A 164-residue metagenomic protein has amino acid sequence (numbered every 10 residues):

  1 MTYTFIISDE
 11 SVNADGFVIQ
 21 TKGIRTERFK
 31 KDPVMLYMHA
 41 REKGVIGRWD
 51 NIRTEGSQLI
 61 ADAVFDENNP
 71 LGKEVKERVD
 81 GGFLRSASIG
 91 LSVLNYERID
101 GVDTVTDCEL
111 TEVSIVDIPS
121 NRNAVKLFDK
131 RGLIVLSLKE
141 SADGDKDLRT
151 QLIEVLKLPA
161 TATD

Functional and structural regions predicted by a protein language model:
M1-D32, L136: Polar/acidic, low-complexity leader/linker segments enriched in S/T/G and N/D
T2-T4, D32-P33, D50-D145: Residue microenvironments linked to proteolytic maturation and disulfide-stabilized extracellular modules
S11-V12, R41-K43, D66-N69: Short, charged/polar surface micro-motifs in flexible loops or helix N-caps
N13-A14, K43-V45, Y96-E97: Flexible loop/turn segments at secondary-structure boundaries
V18, E42-V45, D103-T104: Short, solvent-exposed loop/turn motifs
Q20, R85, T161-T163: A diffuse structural propensity rather than consistent per-protein peaks
E27-T54: SsDNA-processing nucleotidyl-transfer enzymes
I134-T163: N-terminal leader/targeting segments
